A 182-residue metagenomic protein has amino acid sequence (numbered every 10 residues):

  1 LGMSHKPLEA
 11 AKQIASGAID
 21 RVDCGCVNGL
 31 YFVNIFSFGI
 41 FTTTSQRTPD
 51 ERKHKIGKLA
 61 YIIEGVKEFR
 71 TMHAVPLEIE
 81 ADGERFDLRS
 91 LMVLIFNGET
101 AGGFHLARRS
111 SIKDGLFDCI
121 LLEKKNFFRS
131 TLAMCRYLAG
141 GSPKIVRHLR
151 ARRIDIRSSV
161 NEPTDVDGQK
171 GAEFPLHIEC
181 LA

Functional and structural regions predicted by a protein language model:
L1-L91: Catalytic core of DAGKc-family lipid kinases
H5-L8, L59-I63, A101, C135-R136 (+1 more regions): Short Pro/Gly-enriched beta-strand edge/turn motifs at strand-loop
N28-G29, F36-T42, F96-T100, E123-K125 (+1 more regions): Glycine-rich beta-alpha junction loops
S37, L94-R108, K170: Glycine-rich phosphate/pyrophosphate-binding beta-alpha loops
F41-T44, D87-R89, A101-F104, F127-S130: Short acidic/glycine-rich loop or secondary-structure boundary segments that cap or lie
R52-A60, A101-H105, R109-R129: Gly/Ser/Thr-rich active-site loops/lids in small-molecule metabolic enzymes that frequently grip phosphoryl groups
F69-T71, K113, H148: A short catalytic or substrate-binding loop motif that flags glycine-/basic-rich loops and adjacent residues that bind
A81-D82, D87, S111, L121-A182: ATP/nucleoside-binding phosphotransfer catalytic cores, i.e., glycine-rich phosphate-binding loops
